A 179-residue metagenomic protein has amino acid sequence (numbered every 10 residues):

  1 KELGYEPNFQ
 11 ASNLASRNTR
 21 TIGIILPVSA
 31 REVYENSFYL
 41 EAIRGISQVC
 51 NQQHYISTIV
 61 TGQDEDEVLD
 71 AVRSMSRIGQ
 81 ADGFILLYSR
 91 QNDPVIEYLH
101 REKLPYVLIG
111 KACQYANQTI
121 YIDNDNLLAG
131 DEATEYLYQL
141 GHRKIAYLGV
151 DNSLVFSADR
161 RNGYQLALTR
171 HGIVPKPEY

Functional and structural regions predicted by a protein language model:
L3, G45-H54, H100-L108, C113-Y179: Bacterial carbohydrate/catabolite-sensing allosteric modules
Y5-A71, N162-Q165, T169: Amphipathic helical "hinge" segments at domain boundaries
A11, V72-R73, I96, T134: Short hydrophobic/charged patches on amphipathic alpha-helices used for structural packing and interfaces
V68-Q80: Short, well-structured alpha-helical segments in soluble
A81-L87, A146-L148: Periplasmic-binding protein-like
Q91-K103: Active-site-adjacent beta->alpha loops and helix N-cap segments on the catalytic face of soluble alpha/beta enzymes
